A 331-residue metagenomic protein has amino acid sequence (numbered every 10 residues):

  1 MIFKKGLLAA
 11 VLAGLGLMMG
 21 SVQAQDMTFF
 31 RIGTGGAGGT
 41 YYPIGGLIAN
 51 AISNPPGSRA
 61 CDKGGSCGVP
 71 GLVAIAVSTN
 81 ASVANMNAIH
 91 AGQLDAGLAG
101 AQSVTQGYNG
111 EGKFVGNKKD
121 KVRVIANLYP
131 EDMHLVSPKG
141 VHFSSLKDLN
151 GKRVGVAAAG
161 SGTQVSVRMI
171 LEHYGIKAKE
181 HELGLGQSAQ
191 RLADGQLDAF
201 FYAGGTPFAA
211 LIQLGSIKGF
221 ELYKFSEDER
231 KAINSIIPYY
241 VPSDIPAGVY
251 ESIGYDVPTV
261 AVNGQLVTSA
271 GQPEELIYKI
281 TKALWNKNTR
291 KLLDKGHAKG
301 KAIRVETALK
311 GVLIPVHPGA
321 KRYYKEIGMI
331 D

Functional and structural regions predicted by a protein language model:
M1-A10: Bacterial N-terminal signal peptides that target proteins for export
A10-L12, V22: Cleavable N-terminal signal peptides
L17-A24: Sec/Tat signal peptide C-region and signal peptidase I cleavage site
F29-G64, E131-D194, R290, K310 (+1 more regions): Bilobed "Venus flytrap"/periplasmic-binding protein-like clamshell domains and structurally analogous long
P43, L47, P56-I89, S252-G254: Extracytoplasmic small-molecule ligand-binding "clamshell" domains of the periplasmic binding protein/Venus flytrap
L94-Y129, G205-F208: Acidic, polar ligand-binding/catalytic clefts
A101-S103, E111-K113, V141, K177-Q272: Pocket-lining segment of extracytoplasmic ligand-binding domains
Q187, G204-I217, L222, E274-D331: An extracytoplasmic/periplasmic, membrane-proximal ligand-sensing/linker region
